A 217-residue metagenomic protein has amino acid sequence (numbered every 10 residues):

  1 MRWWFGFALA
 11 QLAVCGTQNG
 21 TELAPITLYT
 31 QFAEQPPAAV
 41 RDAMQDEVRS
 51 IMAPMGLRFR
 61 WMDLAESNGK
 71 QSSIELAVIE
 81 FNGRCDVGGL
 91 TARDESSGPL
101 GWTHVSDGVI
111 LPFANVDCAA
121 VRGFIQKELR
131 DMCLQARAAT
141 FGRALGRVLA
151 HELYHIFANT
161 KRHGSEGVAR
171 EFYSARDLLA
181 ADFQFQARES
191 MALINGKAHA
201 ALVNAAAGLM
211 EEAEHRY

Functional and structural regions predicted by a protein language model:
R2-V14: Bacterial N-terminal signal peptides
V14-T21: Sec/Tat signal peptide C-region and signal peptidase I cleavage site
T21-P36, Q126-M132: Acidic/histidine-rich, surface-exposed loop or edge segments in extracytoplasmic proteins
A24, L57, S165: Residue-level signal for beta-strand positions within conserved beta-sheet cores that form or flank
Q31, A119-V121, F172: Generic beta-structure capping elements
A38-L153: Metzincin-family zinc-dependent endopeptidase catalytic domain
G142-H215: The catalytic-center signature of Zn2+-dependent metalloproteases
